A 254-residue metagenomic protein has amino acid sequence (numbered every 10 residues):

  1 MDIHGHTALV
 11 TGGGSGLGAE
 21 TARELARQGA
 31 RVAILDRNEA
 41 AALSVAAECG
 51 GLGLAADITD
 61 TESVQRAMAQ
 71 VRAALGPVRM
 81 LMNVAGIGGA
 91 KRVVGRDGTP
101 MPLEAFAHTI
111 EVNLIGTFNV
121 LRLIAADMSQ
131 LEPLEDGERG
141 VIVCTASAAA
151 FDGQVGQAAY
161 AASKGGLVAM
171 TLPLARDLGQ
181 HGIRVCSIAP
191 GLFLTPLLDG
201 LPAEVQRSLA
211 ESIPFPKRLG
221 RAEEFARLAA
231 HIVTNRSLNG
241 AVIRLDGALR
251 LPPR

Functional and structural regions predicted by a protein language model:
D2-A33: Canonical Rossmann dinucleotide-binding motif of NAD(H)/NADP(H)-dependent dehydrogenases/reductases, specifically
E39, A56-M68, L103: The beta1-alpha1 cofactor-binding region of Rossmann-like NAD(H)/NADP(H)-dependent oxidoreductases
Q65, G88-A107, Q130-D136, G156-A159 (+1 more regions): Conserved mid-core segment of classical short-chain dehydrogenase/reductases
I87, T99-N119, V143, Y160 (+1 more regions): Catalytic Tyr-X3-Lys loop
L121, S163, T171: Active-site helix of classical SDR
A126, A175-D177: Alpha-helical segment proximal to the catalytic Tyr-Lys
S147: Residue(s) in the substrate-gating loop at a strand-loop-helix junction that position the organic substrate next
R221-L245, R250: C-terminal substrate-recognition "lid" of short-chain dehydrogenase/reductases
